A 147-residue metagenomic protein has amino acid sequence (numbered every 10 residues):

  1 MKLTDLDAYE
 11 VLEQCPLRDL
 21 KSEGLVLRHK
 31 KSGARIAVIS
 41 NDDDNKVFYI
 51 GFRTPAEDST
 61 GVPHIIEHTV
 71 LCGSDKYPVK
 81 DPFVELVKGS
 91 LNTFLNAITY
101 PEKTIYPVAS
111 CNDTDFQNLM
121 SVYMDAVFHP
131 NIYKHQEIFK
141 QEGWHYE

Functional and structural regions predicted by a protein language model:
M1-D43: N- or domain-start disorder-to-order transition segments that initiate the globular core
S22, S40-L119: M16/MPP (pitrilysin/insulinase) zinc-metallopeptidase core fold and M16-derived inactive scaffolds
G73, V108-H145: M16/insulysin-pitrilysin zinc metalloprotease superfamily fold
